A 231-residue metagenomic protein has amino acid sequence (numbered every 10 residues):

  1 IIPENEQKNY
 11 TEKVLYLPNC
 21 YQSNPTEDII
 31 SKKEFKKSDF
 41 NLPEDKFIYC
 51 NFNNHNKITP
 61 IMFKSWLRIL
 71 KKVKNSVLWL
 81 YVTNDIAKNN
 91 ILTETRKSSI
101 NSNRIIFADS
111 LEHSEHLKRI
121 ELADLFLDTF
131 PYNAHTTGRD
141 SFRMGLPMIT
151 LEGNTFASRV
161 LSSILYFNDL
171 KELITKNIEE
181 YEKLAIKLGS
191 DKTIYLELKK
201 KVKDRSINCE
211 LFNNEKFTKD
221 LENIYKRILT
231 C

Functional and structural regions predicted by a protein language model:
I1-K33: Active-site-proximal region of nucleotide-activated glycan assembly enzymes, centered on histidine/acidic-rich loops
V14, R104-I105, E172: Short, conserved active-site loop motifs that form the nucleotide-linked donor/cofactor pocket
L17, A108, T175: Hydrophobic residues at beta-strand termini and immediately following loops that shape nucleotide-binding pockets
C20-E112, R119-E121: Conserved catalytic-core segment of nucleotide-activated headgroup transferases in glycan assembly
N53-H55, R68-K72, Y81-T83, K88-E94 (+3 more regions): C-terminal amphipathic helix plus adjacent low-complexity, charged tail appended to glycosyltransferase catalytic
E115-H116, T137: Short acidic active-site motifs
E121, L125, T129-L211: Catalytic binding pocket for nucleotide-activated donors in carbohydrate/polymer assembly enzymes
